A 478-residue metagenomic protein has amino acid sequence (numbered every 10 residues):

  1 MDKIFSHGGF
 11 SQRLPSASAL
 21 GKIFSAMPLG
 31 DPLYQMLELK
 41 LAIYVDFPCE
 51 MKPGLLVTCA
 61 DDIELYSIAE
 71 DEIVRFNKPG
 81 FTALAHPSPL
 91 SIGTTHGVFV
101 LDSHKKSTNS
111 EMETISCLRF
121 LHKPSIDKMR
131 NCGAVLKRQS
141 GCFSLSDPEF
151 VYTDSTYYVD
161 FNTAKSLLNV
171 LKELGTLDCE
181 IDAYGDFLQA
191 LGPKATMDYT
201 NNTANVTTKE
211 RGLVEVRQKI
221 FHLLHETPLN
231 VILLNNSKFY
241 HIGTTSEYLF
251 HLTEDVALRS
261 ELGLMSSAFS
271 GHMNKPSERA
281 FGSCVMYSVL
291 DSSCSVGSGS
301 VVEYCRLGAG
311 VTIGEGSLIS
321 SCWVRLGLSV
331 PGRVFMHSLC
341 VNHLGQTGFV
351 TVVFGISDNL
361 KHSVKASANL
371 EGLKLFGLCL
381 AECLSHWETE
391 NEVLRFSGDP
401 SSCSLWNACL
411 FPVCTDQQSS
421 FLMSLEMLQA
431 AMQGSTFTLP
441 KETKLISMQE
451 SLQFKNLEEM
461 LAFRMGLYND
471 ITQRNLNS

Functional and structural regions predicted by a protein language model:
M1-K3, K52-L55, L229: Residue-level recognition of the N-termini of beta-strands and the immediately preceding loop/turn
D2-S16: N-terminal nucleotide-binding beta1-loop-alpha1 segment
F5-H7, T58, Y157, H241: Short conserved micro-motifs on helix faces and helix-strand junctions that flank and scaffold key functional residues
Q12-R13, L101, E247-Y248: Short, electropositive, low-hydrophobicity segments enriched in small/polar residues
L14-P15, S67, F250: Generic hydrophobic alpha-helical membrane-span motif
S18-A19, S25-T176, L233, R464: Conserved core of the sugar-phosphate nucleotidyltransferase
F24-S25, T244: Lumenal/extracellular "mature" regions of secretory-pathway glycan-modifying transferases
G80-F81, S88-S91, R138-F143, D147-S478: Left-handed beta-helix
